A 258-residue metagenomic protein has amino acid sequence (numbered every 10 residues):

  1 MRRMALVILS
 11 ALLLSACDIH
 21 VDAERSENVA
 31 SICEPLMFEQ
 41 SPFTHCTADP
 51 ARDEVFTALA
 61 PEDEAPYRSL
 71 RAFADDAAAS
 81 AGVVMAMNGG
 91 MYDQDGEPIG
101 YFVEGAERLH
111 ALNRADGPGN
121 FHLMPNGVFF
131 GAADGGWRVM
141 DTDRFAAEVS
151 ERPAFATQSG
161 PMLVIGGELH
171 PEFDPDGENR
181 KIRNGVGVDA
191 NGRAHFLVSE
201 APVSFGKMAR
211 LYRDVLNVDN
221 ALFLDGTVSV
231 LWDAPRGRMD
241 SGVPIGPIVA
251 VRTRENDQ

Functional and structural regions predicted by a protein language model:
M1-R3: Positively charged n-region of N-terminal signal peptides that target proteins for export
A5-S15: Bacterial N-terminal signal peptides
A16-N120: Zymogen propeptides
D18, E97-F173: Active-site-adjacent helix-turn-beta-strand microarchitecture at beta-sheet edges that either contains or buttresses
S41, L123-P125, N179-R183: Short, surface-exposed coil-to-beta transition loops
D49-R52, D95, F130-G136, I165-G167 (+3 more regions): Short acidic-glycine loop/turn motifs at beta-strand connectors
I99-A115, E172, D176-N220, S229-Q258: Conserved, well-ordered active-site substructure
